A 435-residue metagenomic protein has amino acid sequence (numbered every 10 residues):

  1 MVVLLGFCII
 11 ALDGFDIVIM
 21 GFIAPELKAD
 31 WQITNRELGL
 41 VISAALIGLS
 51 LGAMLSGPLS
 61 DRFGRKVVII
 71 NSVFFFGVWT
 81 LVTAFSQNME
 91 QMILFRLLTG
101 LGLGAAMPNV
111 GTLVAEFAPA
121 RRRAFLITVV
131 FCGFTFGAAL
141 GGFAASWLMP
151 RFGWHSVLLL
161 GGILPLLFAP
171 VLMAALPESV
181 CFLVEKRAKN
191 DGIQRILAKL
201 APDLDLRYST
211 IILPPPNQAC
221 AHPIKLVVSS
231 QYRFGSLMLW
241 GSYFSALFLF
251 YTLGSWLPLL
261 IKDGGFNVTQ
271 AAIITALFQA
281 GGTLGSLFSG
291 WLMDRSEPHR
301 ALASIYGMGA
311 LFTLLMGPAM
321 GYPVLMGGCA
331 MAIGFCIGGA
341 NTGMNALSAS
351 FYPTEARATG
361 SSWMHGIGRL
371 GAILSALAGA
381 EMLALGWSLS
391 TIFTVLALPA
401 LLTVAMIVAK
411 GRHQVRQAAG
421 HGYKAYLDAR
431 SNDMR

Functional and structural regions predicted by a protein language model:
M20-G21, V228-L287: Extracytoplasmic gate region of multi-pass secondary transporters
G21-A53: Extracellular/periplasmic helix-loop-helix junction of adjacent transmembrane segments in MFS-like secondary
Q32, G64, F85-Q91, G102 (+3 more regions): Helix-breaking motifs and short loop linkers at transmembrane-helix boundaries and internal kinks in secondary membrane
L51-E90: Conserved MFS/SLC helix-loop-helix module at the cytosolic interface between two early adjacent transmembrane helices
R62-S72, R295-Y306: Cytoplasmic membrane-interface "Motif A"-like loop-to-helix N-cap segments of 12-TM Major Facilitator Superfamily
F75, W79, E90-L98, V324-A332: Paired small-residue
F95-C132: Cytoplasmic helix-loop-helix junction between adjacent transmembrane helices in 12-TM secondary transporters
A175-Q231, A418-R435: Intracellular cytosolic loops and amphipathic helices of Major Facilitator Superfamily
